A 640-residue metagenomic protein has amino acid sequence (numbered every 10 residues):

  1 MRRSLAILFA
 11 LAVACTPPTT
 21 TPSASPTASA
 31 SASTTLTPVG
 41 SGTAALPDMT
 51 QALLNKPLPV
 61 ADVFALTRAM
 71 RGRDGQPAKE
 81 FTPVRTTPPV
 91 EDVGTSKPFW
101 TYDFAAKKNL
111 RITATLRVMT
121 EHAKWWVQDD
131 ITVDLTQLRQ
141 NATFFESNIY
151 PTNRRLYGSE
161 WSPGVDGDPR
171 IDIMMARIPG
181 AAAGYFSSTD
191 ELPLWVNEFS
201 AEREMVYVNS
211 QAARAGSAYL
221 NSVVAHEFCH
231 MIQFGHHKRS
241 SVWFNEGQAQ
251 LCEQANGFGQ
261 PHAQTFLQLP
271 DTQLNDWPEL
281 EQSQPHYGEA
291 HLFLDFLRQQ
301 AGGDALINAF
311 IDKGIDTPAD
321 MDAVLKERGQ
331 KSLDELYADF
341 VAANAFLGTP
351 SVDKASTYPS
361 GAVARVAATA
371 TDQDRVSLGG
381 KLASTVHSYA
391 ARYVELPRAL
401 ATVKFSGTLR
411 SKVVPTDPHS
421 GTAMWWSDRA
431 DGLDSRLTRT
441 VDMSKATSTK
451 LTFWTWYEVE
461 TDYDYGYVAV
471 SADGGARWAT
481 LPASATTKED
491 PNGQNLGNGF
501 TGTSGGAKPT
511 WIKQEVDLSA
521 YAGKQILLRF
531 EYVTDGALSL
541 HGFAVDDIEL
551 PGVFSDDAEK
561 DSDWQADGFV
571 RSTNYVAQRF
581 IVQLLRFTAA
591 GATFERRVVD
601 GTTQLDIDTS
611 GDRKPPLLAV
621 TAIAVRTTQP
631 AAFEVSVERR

Functional and structural regions predicted by a protein language model:
A12-A14: C-terminal motif of bacterial Sec signal peptides marking the signal peptidase cleavage site
T16-P18: Bacterial signal peptide processing site
S33-T35, V39-S41, D316-R436, W454 (+3 more regions): Beta/coil-rich, acidic/histidine-enriched accessory regions frequently appended to metallopeptidases
M119-V242, Q248, N256-H262, D271-E279: Juxtacatalytic substrate-recognition/specificity segment
L194-A201, A218, S222-V223, H237-D304 (+2 more regions): Acidic/His/Gly-enriched intrinsically disordered linker/tail segments that often contain short helix/coil "MoRF-like"
Q299, D442, W454-E460, E531-V533: Solvent-exposed strand-to-loop "edge" motifs in beta-rich extracellular domains
T449-T455, I526-V533, A558: Extracellular beta-strand-rich recognition modules
A469-Q525, S572-I581, F587-T602: Exoplasmic/lumenal beta-rich domain surfaces
